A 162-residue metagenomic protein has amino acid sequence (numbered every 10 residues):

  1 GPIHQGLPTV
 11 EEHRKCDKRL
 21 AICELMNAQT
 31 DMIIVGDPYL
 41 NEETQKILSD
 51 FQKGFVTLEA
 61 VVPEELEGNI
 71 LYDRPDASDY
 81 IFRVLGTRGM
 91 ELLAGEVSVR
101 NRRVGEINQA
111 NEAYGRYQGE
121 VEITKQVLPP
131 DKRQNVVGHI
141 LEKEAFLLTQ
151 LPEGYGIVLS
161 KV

Functional and structural regions predicted by a protein language model:
G1-E65: Catalytic alpha/beta core domains of metabolic enzymes, predominantly
P63-V162: C-terminal functional modules
